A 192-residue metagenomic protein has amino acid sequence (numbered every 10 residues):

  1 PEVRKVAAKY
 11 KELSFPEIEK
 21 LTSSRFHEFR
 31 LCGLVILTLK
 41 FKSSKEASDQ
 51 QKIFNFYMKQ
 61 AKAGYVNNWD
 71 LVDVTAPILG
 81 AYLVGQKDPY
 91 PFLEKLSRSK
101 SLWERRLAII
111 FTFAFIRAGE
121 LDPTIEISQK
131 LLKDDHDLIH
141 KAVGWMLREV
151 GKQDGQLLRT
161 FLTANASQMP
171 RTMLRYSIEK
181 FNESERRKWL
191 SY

Functional and structural regions predicted by a protein language model:
P1-Y192: Alpha-helical scaffold domains
